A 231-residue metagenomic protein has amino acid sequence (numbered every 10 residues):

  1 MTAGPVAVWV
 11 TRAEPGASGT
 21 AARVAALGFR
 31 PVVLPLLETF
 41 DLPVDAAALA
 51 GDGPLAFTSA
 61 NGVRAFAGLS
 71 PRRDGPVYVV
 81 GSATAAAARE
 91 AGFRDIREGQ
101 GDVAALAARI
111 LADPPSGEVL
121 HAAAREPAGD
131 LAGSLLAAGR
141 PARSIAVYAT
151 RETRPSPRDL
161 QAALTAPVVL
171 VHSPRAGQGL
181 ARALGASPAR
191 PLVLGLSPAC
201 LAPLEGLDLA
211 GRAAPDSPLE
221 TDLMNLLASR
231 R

Functional and structural regions predicted by a protein language model:
M1-R231: Signature of uroporphyrinogen-III synthase
